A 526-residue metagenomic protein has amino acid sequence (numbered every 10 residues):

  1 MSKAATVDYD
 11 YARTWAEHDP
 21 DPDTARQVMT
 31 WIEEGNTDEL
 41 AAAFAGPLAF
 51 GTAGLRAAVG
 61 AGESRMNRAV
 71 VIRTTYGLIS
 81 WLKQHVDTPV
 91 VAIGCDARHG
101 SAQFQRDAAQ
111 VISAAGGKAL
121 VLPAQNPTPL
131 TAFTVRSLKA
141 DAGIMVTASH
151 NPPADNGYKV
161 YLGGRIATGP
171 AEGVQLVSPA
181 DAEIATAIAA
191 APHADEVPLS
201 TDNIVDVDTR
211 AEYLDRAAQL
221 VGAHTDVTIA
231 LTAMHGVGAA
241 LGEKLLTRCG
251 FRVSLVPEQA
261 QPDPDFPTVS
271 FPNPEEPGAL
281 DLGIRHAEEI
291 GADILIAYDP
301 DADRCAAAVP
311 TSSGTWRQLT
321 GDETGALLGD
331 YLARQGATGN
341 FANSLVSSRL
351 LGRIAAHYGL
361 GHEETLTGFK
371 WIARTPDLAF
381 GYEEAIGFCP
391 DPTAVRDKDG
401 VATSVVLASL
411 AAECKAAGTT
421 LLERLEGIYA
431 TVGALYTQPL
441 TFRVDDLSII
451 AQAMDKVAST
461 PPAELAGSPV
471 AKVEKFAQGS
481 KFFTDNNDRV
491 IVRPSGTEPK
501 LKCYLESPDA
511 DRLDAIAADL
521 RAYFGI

Functional and structural regions predicted by a protein language model:
K3-A108, A114-A115, N203-V227, V237: An N-terminal, well-structured beta->alpha segment
W15-D19, D23, T37-L48, N156-A287: Gly/Ser/Thr-enriched, mixed-charge loops and adjacent short helices that form phosphate/oxyanion-binding elements
F44-S64, A148-N151, A233-L241, L245 (+3 more regions): Conserved phosphate/anionic-ligand binding catalytic regions in large, soluble enzymes, centered on
A92-D155, L245-A307: N-terminal small/polar loop signature for handling phosphorylated ligands or for N-terminal nucleophile
A102-D107, A132-R136, A154-L162, E196-V197 (+7 more regions): Short acidic, glycine/serine/threonine-rich loops at helix termini
G163-I166, A171-V174, S178, T186 (+2 more regions): Replace "Mg2+/Mn2+-dependent" with "divalent metal-dependent
E288, A292-I294, Y298, T315-R317 (+3 more regions): Phosphate-binding and adjacent anionic-ligand microenvironments
